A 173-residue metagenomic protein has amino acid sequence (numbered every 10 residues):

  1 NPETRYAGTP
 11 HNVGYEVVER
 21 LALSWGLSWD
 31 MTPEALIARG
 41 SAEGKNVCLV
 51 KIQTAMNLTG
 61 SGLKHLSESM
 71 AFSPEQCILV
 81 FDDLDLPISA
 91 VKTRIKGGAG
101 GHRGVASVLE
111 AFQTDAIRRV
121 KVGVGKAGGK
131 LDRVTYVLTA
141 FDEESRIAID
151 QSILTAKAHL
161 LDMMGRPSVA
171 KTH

Functional and structural regions predicted by a protein language model:
N1-K96, A106, E110-V120, A127-D132 (+1 more regions): Nucleotide and nucleotide-moiety/phosphate-recognizing core
A99: Conserved TIR/SEFIR loop-to-helix hotspot centered on a Trp-containing motif with a nearby acidic residue
V137-A140: Intrinsically disordered, low-complexity regions enriched in acidic/Ser/Thr/Pro/Gln residues
